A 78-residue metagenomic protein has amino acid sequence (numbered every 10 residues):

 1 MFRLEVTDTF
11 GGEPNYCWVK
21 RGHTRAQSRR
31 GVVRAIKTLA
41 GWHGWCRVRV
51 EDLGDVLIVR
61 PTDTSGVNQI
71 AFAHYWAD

Functional and structural regions predicted by a protein language model:
M1-V19: Short aromatic-glycine-(Arg/Gly/Cys) micro-motifs in beta-strand/loop hairpins
F10-G11, A35-T38, Q69: Intrinsically disordered, low-complexity regions enriched in Ser/Pro/Gly/Gln/His and often acidic
G12, V32-R34, V56-I58: Residues in flexible loops and secondary-structure boundaries
K20-S28, P61: Short beta-strand-to-loop capping motifs
R25-R49: A short, charged, amphipathic alpha-helix used as a generic interaction element across diverse proteins
G41-D78: Short, mixed-charge low-complexity intrinsically disordered segments
